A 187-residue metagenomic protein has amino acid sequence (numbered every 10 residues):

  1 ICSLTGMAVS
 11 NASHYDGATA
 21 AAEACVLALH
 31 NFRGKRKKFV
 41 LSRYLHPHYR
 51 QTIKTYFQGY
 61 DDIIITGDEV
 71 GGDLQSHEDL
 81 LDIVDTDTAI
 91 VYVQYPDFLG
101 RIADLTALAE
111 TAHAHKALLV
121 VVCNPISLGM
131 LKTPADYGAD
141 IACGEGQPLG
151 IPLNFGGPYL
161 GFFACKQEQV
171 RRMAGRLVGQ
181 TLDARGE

Functional and structural regions predicted by a protein language model:
C2-E23: Short loop-beta-helix segment that forms the pyridoxal 5′-phosphate
A12-A18, S42-L45, P148, L153: Active-site nucleophile and cofactor-binding loops and adjacent substrate-binding regions of central metabolic enzymes
Y15, L41-R101, A107: PLP-dependent aminotransferase-class I/II
A20-L27, G34, K38-S42, K54 (+3 more regions): Catalytic cores of nucleotide-enabled group-transfer and carboxylate-activating enzymes in metabolic and assembly-line
S42, G67-E69, V91-P96, L118-C123 (+4 more regions): Generic beta-strand/beta-sheet core signal
I102-I141: Catalytic PLP-binding core of fold-type I/II PLP enzymes
L149-E187: Active-site C-terminal subdomain of aminotransferase-like
